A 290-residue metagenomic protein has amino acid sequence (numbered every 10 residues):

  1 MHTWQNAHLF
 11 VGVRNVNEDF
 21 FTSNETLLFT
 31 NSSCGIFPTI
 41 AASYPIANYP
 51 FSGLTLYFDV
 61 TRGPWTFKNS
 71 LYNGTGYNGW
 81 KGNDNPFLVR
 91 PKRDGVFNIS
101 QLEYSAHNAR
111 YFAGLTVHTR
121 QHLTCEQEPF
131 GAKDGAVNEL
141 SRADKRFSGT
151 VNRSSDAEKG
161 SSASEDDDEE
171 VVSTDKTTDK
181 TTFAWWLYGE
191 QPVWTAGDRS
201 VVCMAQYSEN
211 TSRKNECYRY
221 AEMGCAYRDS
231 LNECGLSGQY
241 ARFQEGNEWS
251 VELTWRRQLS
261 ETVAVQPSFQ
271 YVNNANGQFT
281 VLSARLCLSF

Functional and structural regions predicted by a protein language model:
M1-G76, Y104, N215-C225, D229 (+1 more regions): Outer membrane beta-barrel
N6-L9, P64-N69, N108-Y111, A196-V201 (+3 more regions): Repeated loop/turn-to-beta-strand initiation elements of outer-membrane beta-barrel proteins
T22-L28, G79-P86, H122-F130, K214-R219 (+2 more regions): Outer-membrane beta-barrel translocator domains and adjoining extracellular loop/strand segments of Gram-negative
I46-N48, L88-D94, D175-T181, S212-C217 (+2 more regions): Replace "Gram-negative outer membrane beta-barrel proteins" with "bacterial and organellar outer membrane beta-barrel
L56, S100-L102, L187-G189, M223 (+2 more regions): Membrane-embedded beta-strands of outer-membrane beta-barrel proteins, especially the hydrophobic/small aromatic
W65-E126: Loop-centered beta-sheet repeat module
S70, S105-Q244: Detector for outer-membrane/organellar transmembrane beta-barrel domains, recognizing the amphipathic beta-strand
Q278-F290: Outer-membrane beta-barrel "beta-signal"
